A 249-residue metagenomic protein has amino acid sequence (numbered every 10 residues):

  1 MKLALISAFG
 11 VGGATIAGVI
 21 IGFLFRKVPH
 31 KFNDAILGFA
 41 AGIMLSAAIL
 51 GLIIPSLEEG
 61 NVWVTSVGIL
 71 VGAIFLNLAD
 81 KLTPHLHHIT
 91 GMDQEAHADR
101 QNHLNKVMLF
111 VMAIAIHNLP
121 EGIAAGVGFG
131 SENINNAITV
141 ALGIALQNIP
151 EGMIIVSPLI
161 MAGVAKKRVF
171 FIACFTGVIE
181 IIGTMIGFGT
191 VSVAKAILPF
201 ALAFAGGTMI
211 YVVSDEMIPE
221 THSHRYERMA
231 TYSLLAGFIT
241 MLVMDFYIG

Functional and structural regions predicted by a protein language model:
M1-G249: Intrinsically disordered, metal-sensing/regulatory segments
